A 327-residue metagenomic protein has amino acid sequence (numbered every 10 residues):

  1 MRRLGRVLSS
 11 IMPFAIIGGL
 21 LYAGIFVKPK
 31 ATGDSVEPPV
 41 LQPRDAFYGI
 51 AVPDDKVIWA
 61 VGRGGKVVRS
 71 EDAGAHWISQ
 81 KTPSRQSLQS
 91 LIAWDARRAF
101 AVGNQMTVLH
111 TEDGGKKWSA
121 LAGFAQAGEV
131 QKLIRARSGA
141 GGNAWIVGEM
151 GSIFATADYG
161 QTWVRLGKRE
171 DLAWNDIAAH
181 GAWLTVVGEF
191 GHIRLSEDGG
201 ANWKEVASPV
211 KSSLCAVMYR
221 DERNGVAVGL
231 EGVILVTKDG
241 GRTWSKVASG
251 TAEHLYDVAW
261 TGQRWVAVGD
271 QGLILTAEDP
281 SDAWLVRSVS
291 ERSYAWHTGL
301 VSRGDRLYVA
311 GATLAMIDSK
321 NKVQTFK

Functional and structural regions predicted by a protein language model:
M1-K327: Residue-level hotspots at or immediately adjacent to binding/recognition sites across diverse folds
